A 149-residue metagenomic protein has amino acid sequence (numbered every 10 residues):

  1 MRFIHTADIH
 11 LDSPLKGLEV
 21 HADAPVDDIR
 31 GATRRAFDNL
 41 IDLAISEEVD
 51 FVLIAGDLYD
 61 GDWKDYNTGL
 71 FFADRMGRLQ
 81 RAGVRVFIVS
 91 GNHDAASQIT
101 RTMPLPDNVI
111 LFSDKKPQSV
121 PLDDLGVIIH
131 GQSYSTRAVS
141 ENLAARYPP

Functional and structural regions predicted by a protein language model:
M1-G69: N-terminal active-site segment of His-dependent metallophosphoesterases
D23, F51, D62-P149: His/Asp/Glu-rich metal-coordinating catalytic cores of metallo-dependent phosphodiesterases/hydrolases acting on
